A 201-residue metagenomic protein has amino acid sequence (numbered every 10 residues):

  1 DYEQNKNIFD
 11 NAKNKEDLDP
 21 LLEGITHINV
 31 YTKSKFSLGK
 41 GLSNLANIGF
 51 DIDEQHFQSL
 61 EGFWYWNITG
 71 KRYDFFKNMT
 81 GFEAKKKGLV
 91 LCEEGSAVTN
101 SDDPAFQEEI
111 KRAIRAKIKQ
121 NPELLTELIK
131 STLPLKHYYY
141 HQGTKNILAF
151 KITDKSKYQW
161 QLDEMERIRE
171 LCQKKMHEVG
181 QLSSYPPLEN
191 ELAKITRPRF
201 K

Functional and structural regions predicted by a protein language model:
D1-R199: Charged, low-complexity intrinsically disordered segments
